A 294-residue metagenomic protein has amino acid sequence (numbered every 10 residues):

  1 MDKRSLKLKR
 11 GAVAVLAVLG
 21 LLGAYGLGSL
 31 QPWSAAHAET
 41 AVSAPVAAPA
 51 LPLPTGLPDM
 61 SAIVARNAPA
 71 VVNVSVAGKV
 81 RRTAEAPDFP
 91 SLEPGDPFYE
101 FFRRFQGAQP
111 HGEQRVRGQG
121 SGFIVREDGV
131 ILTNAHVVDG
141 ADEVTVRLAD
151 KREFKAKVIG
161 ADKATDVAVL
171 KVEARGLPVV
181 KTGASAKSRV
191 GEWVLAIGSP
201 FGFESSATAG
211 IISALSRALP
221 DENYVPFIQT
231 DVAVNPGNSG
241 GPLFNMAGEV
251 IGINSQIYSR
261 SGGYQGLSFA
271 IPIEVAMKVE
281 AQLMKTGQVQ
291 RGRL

Functional and structural regions predicted by a protein language model:
M1-L6: N-terminal Lys/Arg-rich, disordered targeting/topogenic segments
K9-A14, G20-L294: Serine-dependent protease modules
